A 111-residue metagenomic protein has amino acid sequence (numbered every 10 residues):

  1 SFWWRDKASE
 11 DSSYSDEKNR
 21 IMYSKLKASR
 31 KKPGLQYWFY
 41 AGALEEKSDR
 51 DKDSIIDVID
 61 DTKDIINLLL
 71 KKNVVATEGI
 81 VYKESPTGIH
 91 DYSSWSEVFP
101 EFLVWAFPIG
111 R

Functional and structural regions predicted by a protein language model:
S1-R111: Non-catalytic cap/lid and distal C-terminal segments of serine-dependent acyl enzymes
